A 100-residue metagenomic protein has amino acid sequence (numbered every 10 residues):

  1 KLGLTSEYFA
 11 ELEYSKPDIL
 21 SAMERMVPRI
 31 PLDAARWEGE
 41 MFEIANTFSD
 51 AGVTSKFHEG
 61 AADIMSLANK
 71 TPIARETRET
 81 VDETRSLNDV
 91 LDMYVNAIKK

Functional and structural regions predicted by a protein language model:
K1-E83: Helical "substrate-binding/catalytic lid" subdomain of Rossmann-like NAD(P)-dependent dehydrogenases/reductases
T80-K100: Short, basic/aromatic-enriched C-terminal tail that caps enzymatic domains
